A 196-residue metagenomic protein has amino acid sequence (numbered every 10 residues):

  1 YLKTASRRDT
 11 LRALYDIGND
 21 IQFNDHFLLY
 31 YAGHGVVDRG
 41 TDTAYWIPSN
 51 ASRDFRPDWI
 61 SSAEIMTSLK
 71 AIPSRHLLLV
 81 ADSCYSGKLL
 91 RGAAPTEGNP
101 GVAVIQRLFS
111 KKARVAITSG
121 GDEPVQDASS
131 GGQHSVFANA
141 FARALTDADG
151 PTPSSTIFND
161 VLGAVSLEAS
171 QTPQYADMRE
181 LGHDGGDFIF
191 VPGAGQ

Functional and structural regions predicted by a protein language model:
Y1-Q196: Cysteine endopeptidase catalytic domains of the caspase/legumain-like
